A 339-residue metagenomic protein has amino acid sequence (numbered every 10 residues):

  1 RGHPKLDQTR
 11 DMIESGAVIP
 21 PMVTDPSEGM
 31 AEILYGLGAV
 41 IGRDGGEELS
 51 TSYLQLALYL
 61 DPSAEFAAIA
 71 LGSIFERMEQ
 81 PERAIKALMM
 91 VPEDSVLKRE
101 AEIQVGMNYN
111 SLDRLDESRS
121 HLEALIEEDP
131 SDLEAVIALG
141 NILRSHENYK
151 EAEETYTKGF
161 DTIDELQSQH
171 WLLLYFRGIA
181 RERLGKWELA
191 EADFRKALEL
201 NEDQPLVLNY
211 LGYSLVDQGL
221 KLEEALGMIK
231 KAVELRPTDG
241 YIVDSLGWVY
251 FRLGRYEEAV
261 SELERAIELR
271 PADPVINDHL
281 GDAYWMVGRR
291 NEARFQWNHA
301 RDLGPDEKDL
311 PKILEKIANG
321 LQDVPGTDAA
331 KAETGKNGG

Functional and structural regions predicted by a protein language model:
R1-G2, L60, E93-S95, E127-D129 (+5 more regions): Structural marker of alpha-solenoid helical repeat scaffolds
G2-L6, M30, A64, K98 (+7 more regions): Residue-level recognition of tetratricopeptide repeat
K5, T9, G36, A70 (+8 more regions): Canonical tetratricopeptide repeat
A39, S73, M107, N141 (+4 more regions): Residue-level recognition of tetratricopeptide repeat
G42, E76, N110, R144 (+4 more regions): Position-specific recognition of the canonical hydrophobic site in helix A of tetratricopeptide repeat
G45, E79, D113, E147 (+4 more regions): Residue-level detector of the short coil/turn that links helix A to helix B within each tetratricopeptide repeat
